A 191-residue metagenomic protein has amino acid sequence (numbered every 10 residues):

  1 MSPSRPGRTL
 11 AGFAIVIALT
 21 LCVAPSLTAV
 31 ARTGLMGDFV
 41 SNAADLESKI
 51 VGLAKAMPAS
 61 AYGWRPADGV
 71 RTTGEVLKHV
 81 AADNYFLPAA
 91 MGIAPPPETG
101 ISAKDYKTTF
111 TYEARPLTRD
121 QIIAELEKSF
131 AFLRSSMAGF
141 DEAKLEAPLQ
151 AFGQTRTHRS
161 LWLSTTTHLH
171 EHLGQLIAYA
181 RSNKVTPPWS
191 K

Functional and structural regions predicted by a protein language model:
M1-R8: N-terminal secretory signal peptides that target proteins for export/translocation
G12-S26: Bacterial N-terminal signal peptides
V30-G34: Boundary of Sec targeting at the N-terminus
G37-D38, Q121: Terminal, regulation- and interaction-focused segments at domain boundaries
V40-V51, A61-K107, Q150-K191: Short, contiguous alpha-helical
K49, L53-A54, P88, F132 (+1 more regions): Well-ordered alpha-helical scaffold segments within catalytic/enzyme domains
M57-P58: Membrane-proximal, proline-rich intrinsically disordered regions
T109-P148, T157-H168: Acidic/histidine-rich alpha-helical segments that form the ligand environment of transition-metal centers
